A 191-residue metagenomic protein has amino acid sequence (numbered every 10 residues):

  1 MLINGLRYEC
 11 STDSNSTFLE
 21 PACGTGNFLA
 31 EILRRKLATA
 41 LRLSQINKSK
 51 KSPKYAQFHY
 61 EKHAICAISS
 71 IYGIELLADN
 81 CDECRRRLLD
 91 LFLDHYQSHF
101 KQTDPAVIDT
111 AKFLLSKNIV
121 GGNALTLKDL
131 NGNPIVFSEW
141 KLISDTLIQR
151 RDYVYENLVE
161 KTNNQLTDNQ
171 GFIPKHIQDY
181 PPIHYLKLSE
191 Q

Functional and structural regions predicted by a protein language model:
M1-Q191: SAM-dependent methyltransferase catalytic region
